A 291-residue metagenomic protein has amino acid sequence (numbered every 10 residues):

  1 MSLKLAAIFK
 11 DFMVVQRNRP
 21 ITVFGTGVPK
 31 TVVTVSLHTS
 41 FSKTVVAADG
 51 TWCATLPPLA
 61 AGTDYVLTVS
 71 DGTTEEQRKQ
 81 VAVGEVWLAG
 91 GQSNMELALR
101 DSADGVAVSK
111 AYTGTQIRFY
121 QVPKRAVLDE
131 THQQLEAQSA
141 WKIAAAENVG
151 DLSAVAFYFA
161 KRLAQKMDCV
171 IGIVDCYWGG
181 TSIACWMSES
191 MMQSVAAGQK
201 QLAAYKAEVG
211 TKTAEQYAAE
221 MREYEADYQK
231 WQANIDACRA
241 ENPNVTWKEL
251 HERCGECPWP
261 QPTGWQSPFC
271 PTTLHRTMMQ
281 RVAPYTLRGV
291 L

Functional and structural regions predicted by a protein language model:
M1-L291: Cell-envelope and extracellular/periplasmic
